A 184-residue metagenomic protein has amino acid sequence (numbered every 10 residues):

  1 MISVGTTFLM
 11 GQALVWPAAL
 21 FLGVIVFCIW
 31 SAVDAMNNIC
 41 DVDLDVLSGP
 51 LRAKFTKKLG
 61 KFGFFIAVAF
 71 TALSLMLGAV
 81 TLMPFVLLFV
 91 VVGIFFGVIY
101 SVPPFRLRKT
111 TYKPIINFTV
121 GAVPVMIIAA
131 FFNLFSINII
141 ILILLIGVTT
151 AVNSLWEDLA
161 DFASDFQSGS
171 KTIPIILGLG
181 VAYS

Functional and structural regions predicted by a protein language model:
M1-S184: Multi-pass alpha-helical membrane architecture of UbiA-family and related isoprenoid/lipid prenyltransferases
